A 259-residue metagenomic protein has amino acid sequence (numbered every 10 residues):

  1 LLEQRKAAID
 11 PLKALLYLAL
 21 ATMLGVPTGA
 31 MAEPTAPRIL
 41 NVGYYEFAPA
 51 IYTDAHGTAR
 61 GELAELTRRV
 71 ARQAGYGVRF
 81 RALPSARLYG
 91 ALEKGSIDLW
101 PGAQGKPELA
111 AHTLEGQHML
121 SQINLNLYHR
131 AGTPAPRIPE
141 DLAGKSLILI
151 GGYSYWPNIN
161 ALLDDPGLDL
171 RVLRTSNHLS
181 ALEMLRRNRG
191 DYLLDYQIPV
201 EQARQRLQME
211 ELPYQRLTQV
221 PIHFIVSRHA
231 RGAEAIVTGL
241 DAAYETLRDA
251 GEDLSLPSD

Functional and structural regions predicted by a protein language model:
L15-V26: Bacterial N-terminal signal peptides
E33-A111, R174: Extracytoplasmic small-molecule ligand-binding "clamshell" domains of the periplasmic binding protein/Venus flytrap
R38-Y52, P139-Y155: Short loop->beta-strand "edge-of-pocket" segments that line small-molecule binding or catalytic clefts across diverse
Y44-F47, Q122-N126, R206-Y244: Periplasmic-binding protein-like
G61-Q73, T133-A135, E140-Y153, V226-D259: Extended ligand-binding regions for polar small-molecule ligands
T67-A74, H118, A143, Y155-T175 (+2 more regions): Ligand-binding cleft/hinge of the Venus flytrap
R68, F80-D141, Y155, P213-R216: Acidic, polar ligand-binding/catalytic clefts
A86-D98, N177-L194, I198, R206: Short helices/loops that flank or line small-molecule/ion binding pockets
